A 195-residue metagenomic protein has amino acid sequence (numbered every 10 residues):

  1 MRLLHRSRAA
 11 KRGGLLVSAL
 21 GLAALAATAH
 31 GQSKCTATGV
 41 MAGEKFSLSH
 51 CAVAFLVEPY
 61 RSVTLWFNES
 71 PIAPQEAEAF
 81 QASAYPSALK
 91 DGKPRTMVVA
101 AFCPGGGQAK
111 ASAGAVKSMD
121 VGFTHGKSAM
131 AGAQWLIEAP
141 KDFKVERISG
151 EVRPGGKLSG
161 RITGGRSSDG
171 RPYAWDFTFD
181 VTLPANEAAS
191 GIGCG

Functional and structural regions predicted by a protein language model:
M1-K11: N-terminal secretory signal peptides that target proteins for export/translocation
G13-A24: Bacterial N-terminal signal peptides
A26-G31: Boundary at the C-terminal end of the N-terminal hydrophobic targeting segment
Q32-K34, R61-V63, G155-R161: Short, hydrophobic/aromatic-rich segments at coil-to-beta transitions
Q32-R61: Charge-rich, low-complexity N-terminal segments
S33, T38-A42, D142, R161-G195: Edge beta-strand at a domain terminus
Y60-R153: Surface-exposed helix/loop patches within compact recognition domains
R147-G156, G165-G170: Exposed beta-sheet edge/beta-hairpin loop segments within beta-rich domains
